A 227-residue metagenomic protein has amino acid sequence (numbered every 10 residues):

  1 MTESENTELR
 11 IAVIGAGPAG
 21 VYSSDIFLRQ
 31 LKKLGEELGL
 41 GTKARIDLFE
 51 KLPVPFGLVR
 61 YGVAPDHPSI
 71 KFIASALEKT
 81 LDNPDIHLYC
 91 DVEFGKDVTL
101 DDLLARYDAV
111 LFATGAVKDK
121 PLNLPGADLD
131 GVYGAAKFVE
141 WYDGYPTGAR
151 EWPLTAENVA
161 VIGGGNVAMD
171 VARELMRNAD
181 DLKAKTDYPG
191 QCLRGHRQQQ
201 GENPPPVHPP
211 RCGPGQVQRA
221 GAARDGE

Functional and structural regions predicted by a protein language model:
E5-G17, T155-I162: Beta1/beta-strand and adjacent pyrophosphate-binding region of the FAD-binding site in flavoprotein oxidoreductases
R10, D108, D130, E157 (+1 more regions): Conserved acidic residues
A12, R45-D47, H87, A160 (+1 more regions): A structural signal for isolated positions on well-ordered beta-strands in alpha/beta enzyme cores
P18-A19, S23, V167: Hydrophobic/small residue at the entry helix of a nucleotide-binding pocket
Q30-K51, V59, M169-E227: Dinucleotide-binding/catalytic capping subdomain of oxidoreductase cores
E37-R45, L52-A109: N-terminal Rossmann-like dinucleotide/flavin-binding domain of flavoprotein oxidoreductases that bind FAD/FMN
D108-G115, A160-I162: Short hydrophobic core segments
D119-Q198: Glycine-rich dinucleotide-binding loop and its adjacent helix/turn
